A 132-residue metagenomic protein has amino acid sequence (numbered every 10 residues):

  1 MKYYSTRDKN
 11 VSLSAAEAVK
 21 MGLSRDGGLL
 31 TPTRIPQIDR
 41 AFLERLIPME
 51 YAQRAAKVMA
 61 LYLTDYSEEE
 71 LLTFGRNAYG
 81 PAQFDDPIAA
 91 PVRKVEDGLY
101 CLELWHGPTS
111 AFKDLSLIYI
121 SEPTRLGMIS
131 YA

Functional and structural regions predicted by a protein language model:
M1, V11-S14, P81-D86, I118: Short amphipathic alpha-helical surface micro-motifs
M1-D26: Charged, compositionally biased N-terminal leader segments and the immediate start of the first structured element
Y4-D8, F74-Y79, S130: Short linear motifs at secondary-structure transitions and domain/linker junctions
T6-L13, P32-I38, G127: Short, exposed beta-strand "edge-strand" segments with a Pro/Gly-rich flavor and a Y/T-containing core
R25-S110: Small-residue-rich anion-binding loops in enzyme active sites
T31, L117-I118: General alpha-helical segment detector with a strong preference for membrane-spanning helices and helix-boundary regions
K113: Phosphate-centric recognition/catalysis
I118-A132: Single conserved hydrophobic/aromatic residue that forms the stacking wall/gate of nucleotide- or nucleobase-binding
